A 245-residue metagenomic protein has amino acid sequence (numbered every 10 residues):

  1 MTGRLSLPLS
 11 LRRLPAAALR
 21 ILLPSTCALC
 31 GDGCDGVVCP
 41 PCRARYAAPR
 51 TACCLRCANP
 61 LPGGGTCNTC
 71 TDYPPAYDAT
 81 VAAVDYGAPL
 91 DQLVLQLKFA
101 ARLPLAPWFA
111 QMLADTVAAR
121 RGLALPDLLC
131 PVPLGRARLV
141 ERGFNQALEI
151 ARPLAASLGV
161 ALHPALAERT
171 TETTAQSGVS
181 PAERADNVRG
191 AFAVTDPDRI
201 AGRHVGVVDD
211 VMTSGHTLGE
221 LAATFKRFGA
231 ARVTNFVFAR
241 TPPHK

Functional and structural regions predicted by a protein language model:
M1-K245: Glycine-rich phosphate/pyrophosphate-handling loop used in enzymes and phosphotransfer proteins
